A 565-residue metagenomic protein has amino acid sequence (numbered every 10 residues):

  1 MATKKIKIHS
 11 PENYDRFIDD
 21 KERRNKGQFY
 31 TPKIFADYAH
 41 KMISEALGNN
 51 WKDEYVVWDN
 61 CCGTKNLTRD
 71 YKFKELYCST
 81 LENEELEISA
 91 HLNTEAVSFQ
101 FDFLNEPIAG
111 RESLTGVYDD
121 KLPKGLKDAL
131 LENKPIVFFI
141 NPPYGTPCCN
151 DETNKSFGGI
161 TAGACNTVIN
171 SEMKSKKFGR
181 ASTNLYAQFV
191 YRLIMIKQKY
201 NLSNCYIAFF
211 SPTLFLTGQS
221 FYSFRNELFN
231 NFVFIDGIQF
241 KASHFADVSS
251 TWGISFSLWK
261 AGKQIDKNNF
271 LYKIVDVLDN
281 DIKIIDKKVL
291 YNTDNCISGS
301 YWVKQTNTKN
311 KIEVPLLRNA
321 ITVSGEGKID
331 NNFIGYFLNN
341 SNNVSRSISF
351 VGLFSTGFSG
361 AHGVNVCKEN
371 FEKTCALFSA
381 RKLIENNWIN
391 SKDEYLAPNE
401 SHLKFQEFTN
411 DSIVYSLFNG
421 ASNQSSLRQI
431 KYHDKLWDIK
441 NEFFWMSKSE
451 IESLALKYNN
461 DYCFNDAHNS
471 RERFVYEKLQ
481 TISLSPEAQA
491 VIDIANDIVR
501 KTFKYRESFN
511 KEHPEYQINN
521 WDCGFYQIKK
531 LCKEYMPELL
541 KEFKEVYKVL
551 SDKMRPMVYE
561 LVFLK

Functional and structural regions predicted by a protein language model:
M1-Y14: Long recognition/docking surfaces used for binding and targeting
D15, L76, N93-T94, T153-S156 (+2 more regions): Short secondary-structure boundary/capping segments
N25, T31-R111: Conserved S-adenosyl-L-methionine
M42, L67-K72, E87-A90, G110 (+3 more regions): A short acidic (Asp/Glu
F103, P107-F209, G218: SAM-dependent methyltransferase catalytic-core segment centered on the flexible catalytic loop and adjoining short
T217-G218, N230-L271: Class I S-adenosyl-L-methionine
T251-L317: Flexible, glycine-/basic-rich loop-and-beta segments that form/coincide with the SAM-dependent methyltransferase
T322, E326-K565: C-terminal target-recognition/interaction regions appended to catalytic cores
